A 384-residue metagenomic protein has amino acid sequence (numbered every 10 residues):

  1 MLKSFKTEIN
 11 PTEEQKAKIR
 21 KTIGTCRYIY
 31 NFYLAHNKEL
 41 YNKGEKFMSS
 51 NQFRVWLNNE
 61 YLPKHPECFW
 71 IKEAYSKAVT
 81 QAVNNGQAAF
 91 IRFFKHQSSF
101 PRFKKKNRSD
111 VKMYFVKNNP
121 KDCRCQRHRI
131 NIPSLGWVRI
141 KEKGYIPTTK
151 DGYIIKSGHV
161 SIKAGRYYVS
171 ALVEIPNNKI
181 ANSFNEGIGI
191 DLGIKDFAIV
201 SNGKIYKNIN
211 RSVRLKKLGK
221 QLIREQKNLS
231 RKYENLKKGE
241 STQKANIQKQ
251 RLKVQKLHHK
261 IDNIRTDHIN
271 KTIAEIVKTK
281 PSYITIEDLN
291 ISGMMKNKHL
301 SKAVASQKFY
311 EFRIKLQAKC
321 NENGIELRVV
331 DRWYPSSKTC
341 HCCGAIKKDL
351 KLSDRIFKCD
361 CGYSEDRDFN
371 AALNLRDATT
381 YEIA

Functional and structural regions predicted by a protein language model:
M1-T80: Gly/serine-rich nucleotide phosphate-binding loop at the start of the catalytic core of nucleotide/ADP-ribose-handling
K3, T148-D151, K163-A384: Positively charged, helix-rich recognition surfaces that bind polyanionic ligands
F5-I9, V138-E142, Y206-I209: Generic detection of short hydrophobic beta-strand segments and adjacent strand-loop junctions
K6-E8, N85, R129, Y168-S170 (+1 more regions): Beta-strand secondary-structure signal
Y33, A78, A82-F93, R367-T379 (+1 more regions): Stable alpha-helical structural segments in soluble proteins, enriched in small hydrophobic residues
L34-Y41, F90, F94-P101, I175: Long, hydrophobic, amphipathic alpha-helical segments used as structural scaffolds
Q52-R166: Acidic carboxylate diad motif detector
